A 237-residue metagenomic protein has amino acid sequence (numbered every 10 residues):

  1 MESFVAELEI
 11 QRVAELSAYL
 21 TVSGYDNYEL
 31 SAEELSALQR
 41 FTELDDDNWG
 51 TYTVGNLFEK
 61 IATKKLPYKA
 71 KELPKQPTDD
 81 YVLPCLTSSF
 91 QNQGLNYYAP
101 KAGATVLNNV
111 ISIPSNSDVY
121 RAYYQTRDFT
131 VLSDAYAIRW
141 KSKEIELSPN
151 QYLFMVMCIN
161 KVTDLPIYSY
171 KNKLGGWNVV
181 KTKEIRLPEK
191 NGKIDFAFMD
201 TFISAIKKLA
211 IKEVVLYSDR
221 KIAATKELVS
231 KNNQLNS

Functional and structural regions predicted by a protein language model:
E2-N92, K190-S237: Non-catalytic DNA-recognition/assembly elements of restriction-modification systems
N27, E33-S36, D128, L132 (+3 more regions): Amphipathic alpha-helical interaction segments
Q39, P114, S142-E144, P188 (+1 more regions): Alpha-helical interaction segments
G50, G55-T182: DNA target-recognition domains and sequence-specific DNA-contacting regions of bacterial/archaeal
K181-E189: An amphipathic, hydrophobic-aromatic interaction surface with interspersed Lys/Arg that forms lipid/phosphate-bearing
